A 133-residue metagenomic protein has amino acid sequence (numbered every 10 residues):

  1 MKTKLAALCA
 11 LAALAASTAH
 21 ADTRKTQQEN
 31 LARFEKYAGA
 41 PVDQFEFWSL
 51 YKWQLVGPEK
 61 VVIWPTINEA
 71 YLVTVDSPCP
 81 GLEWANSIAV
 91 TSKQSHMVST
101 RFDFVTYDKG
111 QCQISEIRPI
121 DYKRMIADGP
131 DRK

Functional and structural regions predicted by a protein language model:
M1-A7: Bacterial N-terminal signal peptides that target proteins for export
L11-A19: Hydrophobic h-region of N-terminal signal peptides that target proteins for export in Gram-negative bacteria
A21-A70, K133: N-terminal secretory signal peptides
E69-L72, M125: Short, surface-exposed beta-strand/loop "edge" segments at domain boundaries and coil↔beta transitions
D76-K133: Helix-rich interaction surfaces within compact, conserved domain-sized segments that mediate assembly or partner
